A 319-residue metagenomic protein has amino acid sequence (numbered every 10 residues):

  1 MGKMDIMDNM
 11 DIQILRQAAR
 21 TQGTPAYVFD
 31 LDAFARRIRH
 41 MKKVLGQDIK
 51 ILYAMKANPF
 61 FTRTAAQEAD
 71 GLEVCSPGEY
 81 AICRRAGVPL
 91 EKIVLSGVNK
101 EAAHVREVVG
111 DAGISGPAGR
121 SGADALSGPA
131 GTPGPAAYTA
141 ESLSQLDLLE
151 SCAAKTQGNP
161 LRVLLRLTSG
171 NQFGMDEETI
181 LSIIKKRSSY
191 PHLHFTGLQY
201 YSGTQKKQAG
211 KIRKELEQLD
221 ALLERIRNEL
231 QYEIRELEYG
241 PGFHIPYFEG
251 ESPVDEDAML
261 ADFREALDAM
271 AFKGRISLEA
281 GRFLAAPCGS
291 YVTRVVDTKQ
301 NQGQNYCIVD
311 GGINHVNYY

Functional and structural regions predicted by a protein language model:
M4-M10, I114: Short hydrophobic transmembrane-like helices used for membrane targeting/insertion
I12-P25: Generic N-terminal amphipathic, Lys/Arg-enriched alpha-helix
Q22-L31, I51-Y53: A glycine-/small-polar-enriched, mobile loop at the entrance of the PLP active site in fold-type I
F29, M55, G97-V98, A140-L143 (+5 more regions): Fold-independent oxyanion-binding glycine-rich loops and adjacent beta-strand/coil segments at enzyme active sites
R37-L45: A short, N-terminal amphipathic alpha-helix
D48-E236, D262: Active-site-proximal beta-alpha core segment in soluble small-molecule metabolic enzymes
T204, K211-Y319: C-terminal active-site-proximal or functional interface alpha/beta core segments in diverse enzymes
